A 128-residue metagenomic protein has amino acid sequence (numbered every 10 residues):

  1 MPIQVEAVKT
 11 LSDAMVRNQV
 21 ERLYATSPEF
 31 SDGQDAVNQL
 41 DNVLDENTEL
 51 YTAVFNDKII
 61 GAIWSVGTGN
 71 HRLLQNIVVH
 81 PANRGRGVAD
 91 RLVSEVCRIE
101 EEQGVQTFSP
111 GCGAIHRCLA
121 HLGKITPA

Functional and structural regions predicted by a protein language model:
M1-Q34: Short amphipathic alpha-helix that is part of the acyltransferase structural core
I3, T48, G123-I125: Short glycine-aromatic motifs
E29-F55: Active-site rim helix/loop that mediates acceptor-substrate recognition in acyltransferases
T52, K58-V66, H71-V78: Conserved beta-strand in the GNAT
Q75-N76, R84, C118: Acidic/histidine-enriched, beta-strand-rich ligand/metal-binding domains
V79, G85-R98: Conserved acetyl-CoA-binding loop-helix of GNAT-fold acetyltransferases
E100-G113: Conserved GNAT acetyl-CoA-binding A-motif
G111-G113, A120-A128: Conserved catalytic-core motifs of GNAT/GCN5-like acyltransferases
